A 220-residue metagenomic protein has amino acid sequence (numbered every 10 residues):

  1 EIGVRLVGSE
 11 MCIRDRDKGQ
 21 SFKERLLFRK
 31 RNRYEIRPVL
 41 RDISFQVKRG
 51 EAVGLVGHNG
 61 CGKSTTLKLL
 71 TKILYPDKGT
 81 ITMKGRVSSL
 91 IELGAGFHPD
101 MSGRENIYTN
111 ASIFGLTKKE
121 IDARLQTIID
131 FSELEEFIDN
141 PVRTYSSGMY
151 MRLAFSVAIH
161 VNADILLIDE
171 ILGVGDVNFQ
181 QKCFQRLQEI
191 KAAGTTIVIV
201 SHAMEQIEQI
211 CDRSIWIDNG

Functional and structural regions predicted by a protein language model:
E1-I13: Single conserved hydrophobic/aromatic residue that forms the stacking wall/gate of nucleotide- or nucleobase-binding
F22-F28, Y108, E120-F137, A154: Conserved ABC ATPase "signature" region
V56-H58: The feature captures the beta-strand-to-loop junction immediately N-terminal to the Walker
A203-Q209: Conserved H-loop
N219-G220: Conserved ABC ATPase "signature" C-loop
